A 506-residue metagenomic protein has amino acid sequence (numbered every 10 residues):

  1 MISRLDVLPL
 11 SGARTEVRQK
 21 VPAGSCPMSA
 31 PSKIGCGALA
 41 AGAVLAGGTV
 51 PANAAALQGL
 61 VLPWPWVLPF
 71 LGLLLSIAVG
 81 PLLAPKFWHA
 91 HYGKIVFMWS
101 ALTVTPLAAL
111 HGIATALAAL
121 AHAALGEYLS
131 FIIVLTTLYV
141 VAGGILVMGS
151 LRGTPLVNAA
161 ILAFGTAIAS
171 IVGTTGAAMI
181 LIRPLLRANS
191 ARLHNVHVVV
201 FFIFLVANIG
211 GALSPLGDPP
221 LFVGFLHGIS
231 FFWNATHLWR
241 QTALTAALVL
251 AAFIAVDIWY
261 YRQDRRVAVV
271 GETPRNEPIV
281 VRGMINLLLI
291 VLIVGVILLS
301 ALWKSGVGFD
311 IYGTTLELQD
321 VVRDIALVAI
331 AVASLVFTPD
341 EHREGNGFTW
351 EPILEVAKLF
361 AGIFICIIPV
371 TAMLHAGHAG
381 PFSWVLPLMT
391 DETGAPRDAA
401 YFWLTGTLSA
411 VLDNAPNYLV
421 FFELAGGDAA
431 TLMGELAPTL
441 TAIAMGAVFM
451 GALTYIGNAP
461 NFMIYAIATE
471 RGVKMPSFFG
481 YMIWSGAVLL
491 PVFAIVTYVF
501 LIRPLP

Functional and structural regions predicted by a protein language model:
M1-S11, V17, V21-A54: N-terminal secretory/membrane targeting signals
V50-A54, P85-K86, T105-A124, Y128 (+5 more regions): Transmembrane alpha-helix boundary signature
A55-W66, F87-K94, L117-L129, F232-Q241 (+5 more regions): Interfacial loop-to-helix junctions that mark the boundaries of transmembrane helices in multi-pass membrane
W66-L74, H91-A108, Y128-T137, R282-L292 (+2 more regions): Hydrophobic mid-bilayer segments of alpha-helices in multi-pass membrane transport proteins, especially secondary
G72-A84, V141, G176, I180 (+6 more regions): Juxtamembrane interface elements at the cytosolic ends of transmembrane helices in multi-pass membrane proteins
P106-A108, A169, I180-H194, V198-V199 (+4 more regions): Membrane-interfacial helix-loop connectors
L213-S214, V223, F232-V281, F449-P506: Juxtamembrane and boundary regions of transmembrane helices in multi-pass small-molecule transporters and channels
I290-V420: Transmembrane helical segments that form the transport core of multi-pass membrane transport proteins
